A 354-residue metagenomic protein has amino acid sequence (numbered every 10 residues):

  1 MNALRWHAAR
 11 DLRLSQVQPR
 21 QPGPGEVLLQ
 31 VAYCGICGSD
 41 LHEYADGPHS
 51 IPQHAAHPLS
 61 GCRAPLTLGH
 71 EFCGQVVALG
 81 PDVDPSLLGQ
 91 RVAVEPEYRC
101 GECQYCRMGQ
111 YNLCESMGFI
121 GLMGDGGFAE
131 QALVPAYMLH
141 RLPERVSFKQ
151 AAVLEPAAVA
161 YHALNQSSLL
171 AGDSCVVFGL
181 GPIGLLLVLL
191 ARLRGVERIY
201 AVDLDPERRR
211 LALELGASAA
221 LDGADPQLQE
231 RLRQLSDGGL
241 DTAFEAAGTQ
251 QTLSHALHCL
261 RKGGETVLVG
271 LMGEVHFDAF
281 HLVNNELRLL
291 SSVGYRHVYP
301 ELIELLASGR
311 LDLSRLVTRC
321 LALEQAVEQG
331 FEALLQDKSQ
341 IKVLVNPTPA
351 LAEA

Functional and structural regions predicted by a protein language model:
R20-C34, H49-Q104, P143-R145: Glycine-rich beta-strand-centered segment in the early N-terminal region that forms part of a ligand/cofactor-binding
G47, D205, M272, Y295: Residues in the short beta-alpha loop(s) of Rossmann-like NAD(P)-binding domains
A56-P65, H70, Y98-F178: NAD(P)H dinucleotide-binding glycine-rich loop of Rossmann-like/cofactor-binding domains, especially the beta1-alpha1
E144-D225, E230: Mid-domain Rossmann-like dinucleotide-binding core that forms the NAD(H)/NADP(H) cofactor-binding site
S167-L169, L211-R288, L351-A354: Glycine-rich cofactor phosphate-binding loops and adjacent beta1-alpha1 units of small-molecule cofactor enzyme domains
T242, Q250, S254-L257, P300-A354: C-terminal hydrophobic helical "lid"/dimerization subdomain of Rossmann-like NAD(P)H-dependent oxidoreductases
E265, F277-L316: Rossmann-fold dehydrogenase core element
